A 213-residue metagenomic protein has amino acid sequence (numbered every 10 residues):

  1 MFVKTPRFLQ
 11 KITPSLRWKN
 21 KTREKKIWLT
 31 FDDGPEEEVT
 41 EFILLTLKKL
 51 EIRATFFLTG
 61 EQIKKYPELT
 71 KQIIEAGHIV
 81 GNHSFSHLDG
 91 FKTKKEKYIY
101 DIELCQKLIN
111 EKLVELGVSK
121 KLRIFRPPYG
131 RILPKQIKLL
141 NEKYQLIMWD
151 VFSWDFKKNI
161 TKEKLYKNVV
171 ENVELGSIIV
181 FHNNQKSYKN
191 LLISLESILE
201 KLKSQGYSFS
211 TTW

Functional and structural regions predicted by a protein language model:
M1-T30, P35-K49, K65-E68, S197-W213: N-terminal pre-catalytic segment of deacetylase/amide-hydrolase enzymes
F31-D33, L58-G60, N82-S84, P127-Y129 (+3 more regions): A cross-domain feature marking catalytic cores of carbohydrate-active enzymes and several ubiquitous metabolic/repair
G34-E38, L58-Y66, L88-E96, R126-I132 (+2 more regions): Acidic-and-aromatic substrate-binding clefts and catalytic sites of carbohydrate-active enzymes
L44-R53, F57, I79, K95-R131 (+2 more regions): CE4/NodB-like, metal-dependent polysaccharide N-deacetylase domain that modifies extracellular/periplasmic N-acetylated
K49-E75: A short, conserved beta-to-alpha structural element at the edge of catalytic cores that scaffolds binding
L50-I52, E75-V80, N141-W149: Glycine-enriched alpha-helix->loop->beta-strand junction motifs that scaffold or abut catalytic
R131-E171, G206-W213: His/Asp/Glu-enriched short active-site or ligand-binding loop at hydrolase and phosphoryl-transfer sites
V170-W213: Catalytic grooves of carbohydrate-active enzymes
